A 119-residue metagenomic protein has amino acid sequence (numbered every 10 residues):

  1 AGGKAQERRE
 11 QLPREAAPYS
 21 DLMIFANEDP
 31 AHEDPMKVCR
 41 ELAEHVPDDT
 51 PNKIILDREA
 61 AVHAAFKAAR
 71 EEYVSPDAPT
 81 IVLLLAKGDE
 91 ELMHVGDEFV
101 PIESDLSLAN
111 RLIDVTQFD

Functional and structural regions predicted by a protein language model:
A1-D119: ATP-dependent carboxylate-amine ligase
